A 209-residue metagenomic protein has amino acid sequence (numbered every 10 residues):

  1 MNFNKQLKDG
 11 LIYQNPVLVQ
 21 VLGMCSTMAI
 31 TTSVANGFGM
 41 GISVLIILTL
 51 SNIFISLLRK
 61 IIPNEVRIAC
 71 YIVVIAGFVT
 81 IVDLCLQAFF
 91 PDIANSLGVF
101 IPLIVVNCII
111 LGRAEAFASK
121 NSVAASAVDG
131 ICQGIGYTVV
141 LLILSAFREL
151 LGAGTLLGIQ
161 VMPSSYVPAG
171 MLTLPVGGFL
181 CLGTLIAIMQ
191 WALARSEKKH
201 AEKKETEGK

Functional and structural regions predicted by a protein language model:
M1-K8, A194-K209: Intrinsically disordered, low-complexity non-transmembrane regions of multi-pass membrane transporters
D9, Y13, S56-K60, A125-Q133: Short amphipathic alpha-helical coupling elements at transmembrane boundaries
M24-M28, V44-T49, A76-D83, V105-I109 (+2 more regions): Hydrophobic core segments of alpha-helical transmembrane domains in multi-pass membrane transport and ion-translocation
V34-L50, A94-V105: Structural signature of hydrophobic alpha-helical transmembrane segments
S51-N64, L111-N121: C-terminal ends of transmembrane helices
I62-I75, S96-P102, S126-D129: Cytoplasmic-side transmembrane-helix entry/capping segments in multi-pass membrane proteins
I81-S96: Transmembrane alpha-helix boundary signature
G154-T173: Short, membrane-exposed interhelical loops at transmembrane-helix boundaries
